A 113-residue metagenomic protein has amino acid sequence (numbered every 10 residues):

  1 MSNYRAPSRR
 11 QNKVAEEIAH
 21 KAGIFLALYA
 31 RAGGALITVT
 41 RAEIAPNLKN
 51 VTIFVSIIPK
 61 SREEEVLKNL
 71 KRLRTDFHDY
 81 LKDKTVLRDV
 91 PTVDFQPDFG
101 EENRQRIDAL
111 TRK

Functional and structural regions predicted by a protein language model:
M1-N50, S56-K113: Charge-rich, low-complexity N-terminal segments
